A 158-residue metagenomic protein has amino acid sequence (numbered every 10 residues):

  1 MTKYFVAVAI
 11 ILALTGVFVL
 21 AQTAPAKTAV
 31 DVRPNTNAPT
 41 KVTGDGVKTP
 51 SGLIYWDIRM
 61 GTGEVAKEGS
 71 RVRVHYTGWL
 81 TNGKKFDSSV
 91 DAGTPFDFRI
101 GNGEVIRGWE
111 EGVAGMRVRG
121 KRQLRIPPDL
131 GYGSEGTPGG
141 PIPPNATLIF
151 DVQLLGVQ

Functional and structural regions predicted by a protein language model:
T2-Q158: Cross-family detector of peptidyl-prolyl cis-trans isomerase
